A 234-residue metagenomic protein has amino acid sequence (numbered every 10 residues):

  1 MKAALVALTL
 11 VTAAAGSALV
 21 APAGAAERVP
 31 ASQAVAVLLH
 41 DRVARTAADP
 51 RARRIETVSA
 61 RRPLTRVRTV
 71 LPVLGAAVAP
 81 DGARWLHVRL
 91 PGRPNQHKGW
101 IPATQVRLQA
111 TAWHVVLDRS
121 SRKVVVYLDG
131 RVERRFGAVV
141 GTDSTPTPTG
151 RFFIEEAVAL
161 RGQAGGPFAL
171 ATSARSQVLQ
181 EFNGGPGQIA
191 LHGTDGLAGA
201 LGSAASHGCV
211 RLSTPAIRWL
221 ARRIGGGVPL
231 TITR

Functional and structural regions predicted by a protein language model:
M1-L8: N-terminal export and membrane-targeting signals
V6, A14-P30: C-terminal region of N-terminal signal peptides and the immediate post-cleavage residues of exported proteins
A25-V78: Beta-loop motif signature
L39-D41, R68, D81-W85, Q96 (+7 more regions): Extracytoplasmic
P63-R107: SH3/SH3-like beta-barrel superfamily modules
G92, Q105-H114, T142-F153, R161-R234: Exported/periplasmic cell-wall-interacting domains
A103-G141: A structural motif detector for short, solvent-exposed N-terminal "entry" segments of globular domains
